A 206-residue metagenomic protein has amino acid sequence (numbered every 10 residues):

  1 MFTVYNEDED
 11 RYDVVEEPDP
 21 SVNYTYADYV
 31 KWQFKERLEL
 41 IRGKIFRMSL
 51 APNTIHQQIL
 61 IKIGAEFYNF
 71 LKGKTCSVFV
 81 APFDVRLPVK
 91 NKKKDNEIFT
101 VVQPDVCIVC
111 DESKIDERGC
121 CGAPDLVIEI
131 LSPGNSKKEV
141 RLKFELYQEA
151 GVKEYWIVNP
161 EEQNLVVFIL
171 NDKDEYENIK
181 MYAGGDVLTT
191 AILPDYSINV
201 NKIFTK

Functional and structural regions predicted by a protein language model:
M1-K206: Gly/Pro/Ser/Thr-rich low-complexity, intrinsically disordered segments predominantly at protein N-termini
